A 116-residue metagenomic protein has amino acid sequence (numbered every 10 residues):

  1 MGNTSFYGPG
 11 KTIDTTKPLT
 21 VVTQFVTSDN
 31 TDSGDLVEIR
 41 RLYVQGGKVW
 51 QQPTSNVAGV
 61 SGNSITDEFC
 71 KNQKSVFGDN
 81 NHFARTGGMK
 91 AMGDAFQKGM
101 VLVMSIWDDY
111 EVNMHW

Functional and structural regions predicted by a protein language model:
G2-P18: Short, aromatic/His-centered strand-loop micro-motif at the edge of beta-sheets
I13-L19, V26-W116: Aromatic sugar-binding interfaces of carbohydrate-active proteins
